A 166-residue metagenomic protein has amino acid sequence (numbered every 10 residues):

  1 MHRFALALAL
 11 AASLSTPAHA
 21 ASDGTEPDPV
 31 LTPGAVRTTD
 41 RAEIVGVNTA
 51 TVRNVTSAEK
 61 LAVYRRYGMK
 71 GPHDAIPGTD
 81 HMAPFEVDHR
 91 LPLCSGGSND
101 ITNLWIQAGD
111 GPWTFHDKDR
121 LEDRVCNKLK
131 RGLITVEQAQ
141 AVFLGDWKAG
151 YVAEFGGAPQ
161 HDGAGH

Functional and structural regions predicted by a protein language model:
H2-E86, L93-H166: Nuclease and nuclease-like effector domains acting on nucleic acids or nucleotide cofactors
